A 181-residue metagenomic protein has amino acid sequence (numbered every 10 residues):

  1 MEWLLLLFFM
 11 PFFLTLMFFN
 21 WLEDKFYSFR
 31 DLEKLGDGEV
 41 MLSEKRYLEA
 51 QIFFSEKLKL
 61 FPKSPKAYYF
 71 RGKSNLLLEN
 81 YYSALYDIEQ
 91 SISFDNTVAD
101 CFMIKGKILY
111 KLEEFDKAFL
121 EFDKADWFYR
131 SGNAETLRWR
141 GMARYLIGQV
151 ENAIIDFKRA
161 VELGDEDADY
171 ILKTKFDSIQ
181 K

Functional and structural regions predicted by a protein language model:
M1-K181: Alpha-helical tetratricopeptide repeat
